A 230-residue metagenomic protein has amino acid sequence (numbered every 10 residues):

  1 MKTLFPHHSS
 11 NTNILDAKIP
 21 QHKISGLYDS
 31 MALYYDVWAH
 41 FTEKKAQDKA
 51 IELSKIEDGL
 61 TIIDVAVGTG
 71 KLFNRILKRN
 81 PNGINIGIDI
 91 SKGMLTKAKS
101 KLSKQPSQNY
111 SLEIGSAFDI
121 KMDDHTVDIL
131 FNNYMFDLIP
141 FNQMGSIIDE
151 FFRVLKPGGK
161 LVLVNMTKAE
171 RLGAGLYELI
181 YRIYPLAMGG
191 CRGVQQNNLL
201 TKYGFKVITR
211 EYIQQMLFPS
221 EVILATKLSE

Functional and structural regions predicted by a protein language model:
F41-D58: Conserved alpha-helix/loop element of class I SAM-dependent methyltransferases that forms part of the SAM/SAH-binding
I63-D119: Class I SAM-dependent methyltransferase SAM/SAH-binding core
F118-L130: A short acidic, Gly/Pro-enriched loop at the edge of an enzyme's catalytic core that lines a small-molecule cofactor
I129-N142: A short SAM/SAH-binding and catalytic strip from SAM-dependent methyltransferases
G145-P157: A short glycine-rich, Lys/Arg-flanked "PGG" loop and its adjoining helix->strand segment in the class I
G159-N165: Conserved beta-strand signature within the Rossmann-like core of class I S-adenosyl-L-methionine
M188-G204: Short alpha-helix
F205, Y212-E230: Core SAM-dependent methyltransferase catalytic element
